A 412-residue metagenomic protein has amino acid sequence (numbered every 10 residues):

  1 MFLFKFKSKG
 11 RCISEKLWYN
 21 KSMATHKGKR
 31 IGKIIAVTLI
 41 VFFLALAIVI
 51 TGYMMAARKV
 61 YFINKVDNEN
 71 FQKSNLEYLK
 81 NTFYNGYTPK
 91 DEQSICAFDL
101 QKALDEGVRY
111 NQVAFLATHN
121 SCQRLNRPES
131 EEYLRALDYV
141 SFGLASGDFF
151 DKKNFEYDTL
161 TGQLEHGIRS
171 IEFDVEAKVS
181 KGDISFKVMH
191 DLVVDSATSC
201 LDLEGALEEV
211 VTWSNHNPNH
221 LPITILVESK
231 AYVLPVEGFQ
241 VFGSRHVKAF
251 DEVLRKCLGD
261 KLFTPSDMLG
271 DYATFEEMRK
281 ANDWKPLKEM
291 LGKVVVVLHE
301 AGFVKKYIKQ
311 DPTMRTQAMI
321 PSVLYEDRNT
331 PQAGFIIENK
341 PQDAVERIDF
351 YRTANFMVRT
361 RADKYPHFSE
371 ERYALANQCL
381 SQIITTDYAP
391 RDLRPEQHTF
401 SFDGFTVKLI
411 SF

Functional and structural regions predicted by a protein language model:
K5-K7, Y19: Short, positively charged and aromatic/hydrophobic N-terminal segments
K7, T25-K29, M54: General helical secondary-structure elements
Y19, I35-T38, L46-F412: Catalytic cores of phosphodiester-bond hydrolases, prominently lipid phosphodiesterases
A24-L46: N-terminal Sec-pathway targeting helices
